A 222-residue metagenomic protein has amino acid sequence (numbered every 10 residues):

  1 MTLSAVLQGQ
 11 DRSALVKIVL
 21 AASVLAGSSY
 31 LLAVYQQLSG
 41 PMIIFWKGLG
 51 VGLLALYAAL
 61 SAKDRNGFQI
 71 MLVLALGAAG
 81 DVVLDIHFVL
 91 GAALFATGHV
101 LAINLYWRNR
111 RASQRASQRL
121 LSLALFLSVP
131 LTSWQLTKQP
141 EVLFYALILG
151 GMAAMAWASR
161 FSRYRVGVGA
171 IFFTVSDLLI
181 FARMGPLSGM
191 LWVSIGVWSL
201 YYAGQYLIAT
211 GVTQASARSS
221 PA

Functional and structural regions predicted by a protein language model:
T2-A222: Polytopic alpha-helical membrane-helix bundles and their juxtamembrane interface segments in multi-pass membrane
